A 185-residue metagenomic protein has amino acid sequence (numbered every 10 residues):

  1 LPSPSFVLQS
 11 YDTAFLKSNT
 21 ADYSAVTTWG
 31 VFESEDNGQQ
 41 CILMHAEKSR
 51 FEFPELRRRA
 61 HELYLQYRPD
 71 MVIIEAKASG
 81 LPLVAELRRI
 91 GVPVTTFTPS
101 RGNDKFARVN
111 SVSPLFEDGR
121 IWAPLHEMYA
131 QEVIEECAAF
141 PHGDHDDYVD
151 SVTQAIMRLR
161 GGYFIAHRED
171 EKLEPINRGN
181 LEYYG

Functional and structural regions predicted by a protein language model:
L1-P99, I121-G185: RNase H-like, metal-dependent nuclease domains and their acidic two-metal-ion catalytic environment used
V92-L115: Conserved beta-strand -> loop -> alpha-helix junction used to position metal-binding or nucleic-acid-contacting
F116-R120: Short, structured secondary-structure boundary patches
